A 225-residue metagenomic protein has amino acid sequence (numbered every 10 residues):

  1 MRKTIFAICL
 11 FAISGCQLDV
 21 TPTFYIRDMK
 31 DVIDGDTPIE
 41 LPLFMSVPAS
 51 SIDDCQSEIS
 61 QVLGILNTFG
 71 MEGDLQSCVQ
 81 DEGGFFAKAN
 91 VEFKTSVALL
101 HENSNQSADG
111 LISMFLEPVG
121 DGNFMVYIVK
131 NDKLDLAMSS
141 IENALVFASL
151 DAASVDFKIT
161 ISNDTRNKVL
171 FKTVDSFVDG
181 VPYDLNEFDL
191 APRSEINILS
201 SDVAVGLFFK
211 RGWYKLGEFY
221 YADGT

Functional and structural regions predicted by a protein language model:
R2-A7: Sec-dependent signal peptide recognition, specifically the positively charged N-region followed immediately by
G15-C16: N-terminal Sec signal peptide cleavage junction
T21-K30: Short, low-complexity, disordered segments immediately C-terminal to signal peptides in bacterial exported proteins
V32-D34: Membrane-proximal interfacial segments on either side of biological membranes
T37-L66, Y127, K133: Post-signal-peptide N-terminal segment of Sec-exported extracytoplasmic proteins
N67-T225: Mature, soluble, non-transmembrane domains
